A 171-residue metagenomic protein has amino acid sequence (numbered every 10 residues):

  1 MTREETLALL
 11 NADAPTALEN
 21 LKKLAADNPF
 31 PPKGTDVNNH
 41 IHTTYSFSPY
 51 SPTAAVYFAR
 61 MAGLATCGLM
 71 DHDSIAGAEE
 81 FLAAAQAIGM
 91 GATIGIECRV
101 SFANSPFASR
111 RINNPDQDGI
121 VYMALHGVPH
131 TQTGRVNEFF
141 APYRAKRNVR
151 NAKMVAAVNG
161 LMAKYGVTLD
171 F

Functional and structural regions predicted by a protein language model:
M1-I120: An N-terminally biased module of ancient metal coordination in phosphate/nucleic-acid-related enzymes
D13, T43, P129-Q132, T168-D170: Alpha-helix initiation/capping motif
I96, G127-P129, M162: Generic hydrophobic/packing signal
S105-K146: Active-site gating loops and adjacent loop-to-helix segments of metal-dependent hydrolytic enzymes
Q132-F171: Non-catalytic, alpha-helical, charged scaffold/linker segments that couple or flank catalytic or architectural cores
